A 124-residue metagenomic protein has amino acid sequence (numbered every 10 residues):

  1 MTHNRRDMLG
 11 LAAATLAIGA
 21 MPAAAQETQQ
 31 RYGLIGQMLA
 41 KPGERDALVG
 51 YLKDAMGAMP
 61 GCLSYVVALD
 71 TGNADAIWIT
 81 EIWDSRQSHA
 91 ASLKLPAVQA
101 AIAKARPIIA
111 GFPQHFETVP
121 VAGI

Functional and structural regions predicted by a protein language model:
M1-T15: N-terminal secretory signal peptides and thylakoid transit peptides that target proteins across membranes
M21-K41: C-terminal segment of N-terminal export signals and the immediately downstream linker at the start of the mature
Q37-L39, R45-G50, A55: N-terminal secretory signal peptides
D46, D84-K94: Short amphipathic alpha-helices within nucleic acid-binding modules
G50-K53, S92-A97: Short amphipathic alpha-helices in soluble, non-transmembrane regions that often serve as interface/regulatory elements
A55-W78: Short, glycine- and small/hydrophobic-rich beta-strand elements in well-ordered beta-sheets
I102-E117: Conserved short beta-strand edge segments in small beta-sheet-based binding/regulatory domains
V119-G123: Short, low-complexity, Pro/Ser/Thr/Gly-rich segments in the mature regions of secreted, periplasmic
